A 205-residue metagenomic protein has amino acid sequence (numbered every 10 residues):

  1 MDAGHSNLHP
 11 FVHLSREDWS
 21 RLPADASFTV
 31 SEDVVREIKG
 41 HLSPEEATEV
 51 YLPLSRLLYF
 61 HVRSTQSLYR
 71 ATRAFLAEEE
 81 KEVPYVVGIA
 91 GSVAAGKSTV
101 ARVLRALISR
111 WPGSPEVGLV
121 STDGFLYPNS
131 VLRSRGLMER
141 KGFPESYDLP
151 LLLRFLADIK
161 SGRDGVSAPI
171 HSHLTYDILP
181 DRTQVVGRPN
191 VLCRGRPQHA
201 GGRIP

Functional and structural regions predicted by a protein language model:
D2, S161-S172, T183, N190-L192: A cross-taxonomic marker for long C-terminal extensions/tails that follow the last structured domain
H5-V86: Extreme N-terminal, non-catalytic leader segments that precede Walker-type/kinase nucleotide-binding cores
I38-V50, G118-V120, F125-T175: Conserved nucleotide-sensing/catalytic segment adjacent to the nucleotide-binding pocket in NTP-handling enzymes
P84-G88, V191-C193: Residue-level preference for the first positions of well-ordered beta-strands
V87-A106: Glycine-rich phosphate-binding P-loop
S98, N129, G201-R203: Short helix/loop capping segments that flank catalytic or ligand/cofactor-binding pockets
A106-G118: Post-Walker A helix-loop "phosphate-sensing" segment adjacent to the P-loop in P-loop NTPases
I178-P205: ATP-dependent NMP and nucleoside kinases share a basic, alpha-helical "lid"
